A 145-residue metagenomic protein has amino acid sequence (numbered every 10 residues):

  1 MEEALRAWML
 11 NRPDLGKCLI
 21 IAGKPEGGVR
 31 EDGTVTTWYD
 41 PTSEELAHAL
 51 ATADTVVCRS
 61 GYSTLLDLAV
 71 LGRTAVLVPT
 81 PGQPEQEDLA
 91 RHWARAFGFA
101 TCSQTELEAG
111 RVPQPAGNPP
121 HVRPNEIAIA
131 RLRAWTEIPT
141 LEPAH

Functional and structural regions predicted by a protein language model:
M1-T55, L65, E87-R91, T105-E106: Donor-nucleotide binding loops and adjacent catalytic segments primarily of GT-B fold Leloir glycosyltransferases
A4-A7, T52, H92, R111 (+1 more regions): Alpha-helical elements of Rossmann-like donor-binding domains used by nucleotide-donor carbohydrate transfer enzymes
L15-C18, V56, F99-A100, N118-H121: A general structural signal for well-ordered secondary-structure junctions
V56-V57, A75: Short, well-ordered beta-strand core segments
G61: Short glycine-/small-residue-rich Rossmann-like dinucleotide-binding loops
L65, A69-P120: Catalytic binding pocket for nucleotide-activated donors in carbohydrate/polymer assembly enzymes
R111-H145: C-terminal amphipathic helix plus adjacent low-complexity, charged tail appended to glycosyltransferase catalytic
